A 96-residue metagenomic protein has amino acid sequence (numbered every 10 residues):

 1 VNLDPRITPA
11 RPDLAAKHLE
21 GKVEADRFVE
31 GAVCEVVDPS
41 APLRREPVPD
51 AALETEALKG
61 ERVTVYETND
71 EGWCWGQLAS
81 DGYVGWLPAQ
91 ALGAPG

Functional and structural regions predicted by a protein language model:
V1-A32, V48-A51, T55, K59-T64 (+1 more regions): Boundary regions of SH3-family modules and the immediately adjacent low-complexity/disordered segments in eukaryotic
V33-V37: A short beta-strand micro-motif
D38-V48: Short, structured beta-strand/loop micro-motifs enriched in basic residues and often containing a Trp
